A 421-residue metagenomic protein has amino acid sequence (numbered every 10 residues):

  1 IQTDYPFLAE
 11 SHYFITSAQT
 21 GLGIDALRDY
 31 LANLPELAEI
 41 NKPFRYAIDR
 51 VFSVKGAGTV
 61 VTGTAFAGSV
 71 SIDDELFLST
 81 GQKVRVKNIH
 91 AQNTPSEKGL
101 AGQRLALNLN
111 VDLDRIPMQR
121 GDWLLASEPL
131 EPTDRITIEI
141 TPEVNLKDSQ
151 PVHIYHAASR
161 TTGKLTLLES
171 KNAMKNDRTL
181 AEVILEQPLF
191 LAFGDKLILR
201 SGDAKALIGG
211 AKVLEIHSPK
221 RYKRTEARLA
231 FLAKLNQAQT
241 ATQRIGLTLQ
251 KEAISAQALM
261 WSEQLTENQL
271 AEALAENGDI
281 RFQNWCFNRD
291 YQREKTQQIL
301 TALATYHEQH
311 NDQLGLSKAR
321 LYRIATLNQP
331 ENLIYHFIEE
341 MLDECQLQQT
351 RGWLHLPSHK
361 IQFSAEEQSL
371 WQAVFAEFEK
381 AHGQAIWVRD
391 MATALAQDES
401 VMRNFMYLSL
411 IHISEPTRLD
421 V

Functional and structural regions predicted by a protein language model:
Q2-T3, D112-L410: C-terminal effector modules of nucleic-acid-centric enzymes and ribosome-associated factors
T3-L146: Conserved catalytic-core segments of large NTP-driven translation/proteostasis enzymes
F7-A9, I15, I48, V54 (+4 more regions): Intrinsically disordered, low-complexity regions enriched in small/polar residues
S17-A18, G63, G99, A106 (+5 more regions): Small-side-chain structural scaffolding
K83-K87, N93-E97, R160-N176, R418-L419: Nucleotide-binding motor/catalytic cores of P-loop/tubulin-like NTPases across gene-expression machines
R104, R200, K318, E415-P416: Basic side chains
I411-V421: Single conserved hydrophobic/aromatic residue that forms the stacking wall/gate of nucleotide- or nucleobase-binding
